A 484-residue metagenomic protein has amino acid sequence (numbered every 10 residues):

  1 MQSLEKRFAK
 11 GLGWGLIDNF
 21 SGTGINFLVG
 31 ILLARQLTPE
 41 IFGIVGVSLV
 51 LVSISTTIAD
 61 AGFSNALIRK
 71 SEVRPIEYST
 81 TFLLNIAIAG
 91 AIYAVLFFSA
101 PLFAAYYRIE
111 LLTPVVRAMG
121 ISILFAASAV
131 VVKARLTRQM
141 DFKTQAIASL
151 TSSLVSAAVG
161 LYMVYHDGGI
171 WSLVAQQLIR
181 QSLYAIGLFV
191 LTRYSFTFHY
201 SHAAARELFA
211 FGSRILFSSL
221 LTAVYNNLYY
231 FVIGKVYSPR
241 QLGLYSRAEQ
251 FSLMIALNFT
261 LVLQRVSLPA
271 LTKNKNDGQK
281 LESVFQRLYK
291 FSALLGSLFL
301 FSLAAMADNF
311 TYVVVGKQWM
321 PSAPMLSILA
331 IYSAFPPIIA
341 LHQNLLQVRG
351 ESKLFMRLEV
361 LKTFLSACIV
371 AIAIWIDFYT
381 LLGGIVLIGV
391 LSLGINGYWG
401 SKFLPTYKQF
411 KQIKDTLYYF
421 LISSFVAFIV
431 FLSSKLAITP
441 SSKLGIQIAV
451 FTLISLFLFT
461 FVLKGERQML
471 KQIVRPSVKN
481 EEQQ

Functional and structural regions predicted by a protein language model:
M1-F27, N65-L83, K143-I147, L188-L191 (+2 more regions): N-terminal membrane topogenesis motif
M1-L4, F8, K143, I186-N227 (+3 more regions): Interhelical loop/hinge segments that connect adjacent transmembrane helices in multipass membrane
L4-A61, I86-A100, S122, S152-L161 (+2 more regions): Signature of the first transmembrane helix
E5, A9, A66-P75, F125-A148 (+4 more regions): Membrane-interface junctions at transmembrane-helix termini in multi-pass inner-membrane proteins
G11-N26, S152, L173-R180, Y184 (+7 more regions): Transmembrane helical elements of multi-pass membrane transporters/channels
N26, T56-P75, T137-R138, A248 (+2 more regions): Helix-loop junctions and terminal segments of transmembrane helices in multi-pass membrane transport/translocation
L32-L49, P101, A105, T113-R117 (+8 more regions): Membrane-interface helix-loop junctions in multi-pass transport and translocation proteins
Y398-S401, Q409-Q412, F428-Q484: Membrane-proximal transmembrane or re-entrant/amphipathic helices at the cytosolic face
